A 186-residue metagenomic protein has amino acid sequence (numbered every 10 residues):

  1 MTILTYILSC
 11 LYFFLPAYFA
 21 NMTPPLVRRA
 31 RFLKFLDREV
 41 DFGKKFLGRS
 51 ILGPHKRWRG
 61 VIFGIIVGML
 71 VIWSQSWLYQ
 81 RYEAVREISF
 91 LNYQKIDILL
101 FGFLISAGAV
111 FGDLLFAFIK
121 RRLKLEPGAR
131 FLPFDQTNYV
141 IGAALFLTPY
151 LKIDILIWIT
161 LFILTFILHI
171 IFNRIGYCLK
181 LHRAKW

Functional and structural regions predicted by a protein language model:
M1-L145, I155-W186: Interhelical loop and helix-boundary elements at the membrane-water interface of polytopic inner-membrane proteins
